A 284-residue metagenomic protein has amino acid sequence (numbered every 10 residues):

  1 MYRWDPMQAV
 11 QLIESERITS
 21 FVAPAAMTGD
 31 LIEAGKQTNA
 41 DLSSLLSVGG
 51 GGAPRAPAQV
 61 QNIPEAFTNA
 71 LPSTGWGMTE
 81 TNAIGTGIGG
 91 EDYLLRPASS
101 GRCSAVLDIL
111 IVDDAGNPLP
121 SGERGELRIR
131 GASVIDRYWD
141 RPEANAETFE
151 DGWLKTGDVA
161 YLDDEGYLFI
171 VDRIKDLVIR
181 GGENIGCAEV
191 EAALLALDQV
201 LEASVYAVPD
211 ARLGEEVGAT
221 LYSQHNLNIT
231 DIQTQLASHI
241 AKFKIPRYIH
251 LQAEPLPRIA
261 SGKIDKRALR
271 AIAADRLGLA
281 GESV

Functional and structural regions predicted by a protein language model:
M1-E16, A25-M27, I185-V190: ATP-dependent adenylate-forming carboxylate-activation enzymes
V10, I18-V22, I32-L95, D108: Gly/Ser/Thr-rich phosphate-binding loop
I13, F21, G131, D136-D140 (+6 more regions): AMP-binding/adenylate-forming catalytic core of the ANL superfamily
K36, S44, N69, V106 (+3 more regions): Glycine-centered tight turns that cap/initiate beta-strands
G52, G77, G101, D158 (+1 more regions): Active-site glycine-centered loops adjacent to acidic/histidine catalytic or metal-binding residues that shape
P72-N82, S100-C103, Y206-P209, H250: Beta-strand->loop->alpha-helix junctions that form or flank phosphate-binding loops in nucleotide-handling enzymes
L110, S121-I135, W153, V159-A160: AMP-binding/adenylate-forming core of the ANL superfamily
A271-V284: Acidic/polar alpha-helix N-cap and adjacent early helical turns within long charge-rich amphipathic helices/linkers
